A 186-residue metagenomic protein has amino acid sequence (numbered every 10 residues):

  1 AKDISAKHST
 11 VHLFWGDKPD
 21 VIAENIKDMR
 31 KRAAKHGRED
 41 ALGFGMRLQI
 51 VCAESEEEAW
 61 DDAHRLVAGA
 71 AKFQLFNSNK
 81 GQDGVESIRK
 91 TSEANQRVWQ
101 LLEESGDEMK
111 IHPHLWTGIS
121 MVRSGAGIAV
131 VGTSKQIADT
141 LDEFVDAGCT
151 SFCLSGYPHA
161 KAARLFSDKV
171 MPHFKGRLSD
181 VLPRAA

Functional and structural regions predicted by a protein language model:
K2-A6, D142: Alpha-helical segments flanking ligand/cofactor-binding loops in enzyme cores
K2-D3, A23, R164: Alpha-helical elements of the RecA-like P-loop NTPase motor core of helicases
K7-H8, A147: Structural motif
T10-F14, L42-Q49, F152-L154: Hydrophobic faces of well-ordered beta-strands that scaffold small-molecule active sites in alpha/beta enzyme cores
H12-G16, K175-G176: Short hydrophobic/aromatic-enriched beta-strand-loop microsegments
G16-D20, D83, S151-S167: Glycine-rich, proline-tolerant flexible connector loops at the mouths of alpha/beta enzymes
P19-D146, R177-A186: An alpha-helical appendage that flanks or caps ligand/catalytic pockets
